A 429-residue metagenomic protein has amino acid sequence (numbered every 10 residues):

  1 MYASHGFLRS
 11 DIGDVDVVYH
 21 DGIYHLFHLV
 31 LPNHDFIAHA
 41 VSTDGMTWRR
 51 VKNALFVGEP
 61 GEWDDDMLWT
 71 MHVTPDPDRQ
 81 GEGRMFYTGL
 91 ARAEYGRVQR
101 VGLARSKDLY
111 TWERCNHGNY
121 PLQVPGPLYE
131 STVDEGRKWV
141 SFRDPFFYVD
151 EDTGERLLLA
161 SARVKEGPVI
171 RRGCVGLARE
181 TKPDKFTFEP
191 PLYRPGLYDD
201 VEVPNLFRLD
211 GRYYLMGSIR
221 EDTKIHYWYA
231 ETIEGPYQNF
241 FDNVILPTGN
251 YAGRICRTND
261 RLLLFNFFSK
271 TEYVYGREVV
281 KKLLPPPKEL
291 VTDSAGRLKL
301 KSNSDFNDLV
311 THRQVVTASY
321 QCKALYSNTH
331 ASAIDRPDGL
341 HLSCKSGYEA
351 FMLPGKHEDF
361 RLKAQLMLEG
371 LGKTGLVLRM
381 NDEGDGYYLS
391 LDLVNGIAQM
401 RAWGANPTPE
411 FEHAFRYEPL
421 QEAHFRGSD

Functional and structural regions predicted by a protein language model:
M1-V18, M46-P75, Y110-V149, E166-G167 (+4 more regions): Surface loop/turn signatures of beta-propeller and other carbohydrate-active proteins
Y2-A3, D260-R261, L284-D429: Extracellular glycan-recognition regions
D11-P32, V51-K52, M71-G96, R100-A104 (+5 more regions): Hydrophobic core segments of beta-strands in well-ordered, beta-rich domains
I12-D14, F36-I37, L68-T70, E82 (+9 more regions): Extracellular structured ligand-interaction cores
D21-I23, P77-Q80, E151-T153, D210-G211 (+7 more regions): Residue-level signal for tight coil/turn positions that link beta-strands
L29, A40-S42, T88, A104-S106 (+5 more regions): Predominantly extracellular/luminal cell-surface or secreted proteins
A38-G45, Q99-L109, G173-K182, H226-E234 (+1 more regions): Beta-propeller blade signature
Y213-L215, D222, Y229-P286, V291: Repeat-solenoid scaffold signature
